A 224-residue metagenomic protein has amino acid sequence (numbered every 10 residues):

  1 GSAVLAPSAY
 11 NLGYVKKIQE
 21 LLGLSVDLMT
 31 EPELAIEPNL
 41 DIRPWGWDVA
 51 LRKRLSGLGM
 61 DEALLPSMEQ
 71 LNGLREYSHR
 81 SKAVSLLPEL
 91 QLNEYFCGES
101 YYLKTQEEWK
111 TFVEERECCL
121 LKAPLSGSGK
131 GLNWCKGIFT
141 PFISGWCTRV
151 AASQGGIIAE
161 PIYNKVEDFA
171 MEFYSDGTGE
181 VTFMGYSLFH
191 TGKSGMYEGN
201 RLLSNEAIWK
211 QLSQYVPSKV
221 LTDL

Functional and structural regions predicted by a protein language model:
G1-A3: N-terminal-proximal low-complexity accessory segments that begin disordered and transition into the first
L5-E114, G127: Conserved N-proximal alpha/beta basic substrate-recognition cap immediately N-terminal to, or forming the N-lobe
N11-Y14, G127-K130, V166-D168, E180 (+1 more regions): Flexible loop/turn segments at secondary-structure boundaries
D48, L125-G127, P161-V166, S175-G177 (+1 more regions): Short, flexible loop/turn elements at secondary-structure junctions
Q70-H79, P161-Y163, A170-S175: Core catalytic machinery and nucleic-acid-binding channels of phosphodiester-processing enzymes
N93-G98, L120, C135-K165: Conserved ATP-binding module of the ATP-grasp superfamily
E99-S100, C119-I143, A170, K193-L212: Glycine-rich phosphate-binding loop of ATP-grasp-fold ATP-dependent ligases
S175-L224: ATP-dependent carboxylate/phosphate-activation module, predominantly the ATP-grasp catalytic core and closely related
